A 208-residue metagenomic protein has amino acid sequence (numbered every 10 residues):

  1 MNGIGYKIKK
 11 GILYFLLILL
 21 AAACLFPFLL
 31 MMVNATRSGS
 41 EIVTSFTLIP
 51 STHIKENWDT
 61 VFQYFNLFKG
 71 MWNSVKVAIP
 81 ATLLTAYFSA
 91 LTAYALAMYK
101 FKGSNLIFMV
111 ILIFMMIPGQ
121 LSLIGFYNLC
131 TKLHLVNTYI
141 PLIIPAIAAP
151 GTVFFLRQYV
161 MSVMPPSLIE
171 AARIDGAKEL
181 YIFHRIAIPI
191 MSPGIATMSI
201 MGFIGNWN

Functional and structural regions predicted by a protein language model:
N2-N208: A structural signal for multi-pass alpha-helical bundles of membrane permease subunits that mediate small-molecule
